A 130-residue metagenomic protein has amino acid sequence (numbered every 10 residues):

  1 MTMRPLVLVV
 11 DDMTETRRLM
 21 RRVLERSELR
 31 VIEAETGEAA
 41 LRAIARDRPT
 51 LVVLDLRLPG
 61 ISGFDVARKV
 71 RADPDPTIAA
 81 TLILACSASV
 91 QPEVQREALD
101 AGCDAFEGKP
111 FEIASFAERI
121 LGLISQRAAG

Functional and structural regions predicted by a protein language model:
R18-R26: Charged docking surfaces used in two-component/phosphorelay signaling
E28-E35, A43, T77: Short hydrophobic/Thr-rich beta-strand motif most characteristic of the beta2 strand and flanking loop of CheY-like
E33, L58-I61, P92: Residue-level signal for the "D+5" position in two-component response regulator receiver
T36-A39, S62-R68: Acidic catalytic/metal-coordinating carboxylates
D47-V53, L58: Active-site beta3 strand of CheY-like receiver
D65, S89-E107, E118: Alpha4 helix (beta4-alpha4-beta5 surface) of REC/receiver domains from two-component response regulators
L84-C86: Hydrophobic/aromatic residues positioned on beta-strands within the core alpha/beta folds
F111-I120: C-terminal output helix
